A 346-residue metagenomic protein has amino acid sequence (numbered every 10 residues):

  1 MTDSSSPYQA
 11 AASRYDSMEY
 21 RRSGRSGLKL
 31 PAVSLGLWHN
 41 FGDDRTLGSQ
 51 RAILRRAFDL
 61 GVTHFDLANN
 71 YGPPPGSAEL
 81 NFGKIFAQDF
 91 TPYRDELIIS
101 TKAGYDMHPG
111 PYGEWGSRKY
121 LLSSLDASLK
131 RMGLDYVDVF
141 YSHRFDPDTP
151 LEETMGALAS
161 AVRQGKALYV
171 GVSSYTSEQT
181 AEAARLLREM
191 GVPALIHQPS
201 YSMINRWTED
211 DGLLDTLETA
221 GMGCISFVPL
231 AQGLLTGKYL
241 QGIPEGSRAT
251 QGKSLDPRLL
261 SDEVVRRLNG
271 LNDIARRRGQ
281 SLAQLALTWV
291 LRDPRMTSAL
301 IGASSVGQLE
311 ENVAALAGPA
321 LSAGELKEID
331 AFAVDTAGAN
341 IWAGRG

Functional and structural regions predicted by a protein language model:
M1-L97: N-terminal binding-site loop/beta-alpha segment at the start of enzyme catalytic domains that lines or forms
D3-S17, T149-T336, G346: Beta/alpha (TIM)-barrel catalytic core signal, keyed to glycine-rich beta->alpha loops juxtaposed to Asp/Glu that bind
G24-G42, S100-G113, Y136, Y141: N-terminal small/glycine-rich loop or linker at the start of catalytic domains across soluble metabolic enzymes
P31-L35, F65-L67, L97-T101, F140-S142 (+4 more regions): Hydrophobic faces of well-ordered beta-strands that scaffold small-molecule active sites in alpha/beta enzyme cores
H39-G42, N69-P73, R144-P147, S200-N205: Short histidine/acidic/glycine/proline-rich micro-motifs that form metal- and phosphate-coordinating active-site loops
D44-F58, G116-M132, T180-A184: Short, acidic/polar
R45-S49, S77, N81, Y112-Y120 (+2 more regions): Alpha-helix N-cap and loop-to-helix initiation/capping positions
L129-T149: Active-site groove signature of glycoside hydrolases
